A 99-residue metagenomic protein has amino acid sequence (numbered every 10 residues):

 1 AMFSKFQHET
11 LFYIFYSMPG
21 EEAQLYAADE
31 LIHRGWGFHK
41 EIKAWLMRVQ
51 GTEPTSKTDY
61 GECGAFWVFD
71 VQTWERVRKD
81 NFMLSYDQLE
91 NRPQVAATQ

Functional and structural regions predicted by a protein language model:
A1-Q99: Eukaryotic complex-assembly regions enriched in large gene-expression and RNA-handling proteins
